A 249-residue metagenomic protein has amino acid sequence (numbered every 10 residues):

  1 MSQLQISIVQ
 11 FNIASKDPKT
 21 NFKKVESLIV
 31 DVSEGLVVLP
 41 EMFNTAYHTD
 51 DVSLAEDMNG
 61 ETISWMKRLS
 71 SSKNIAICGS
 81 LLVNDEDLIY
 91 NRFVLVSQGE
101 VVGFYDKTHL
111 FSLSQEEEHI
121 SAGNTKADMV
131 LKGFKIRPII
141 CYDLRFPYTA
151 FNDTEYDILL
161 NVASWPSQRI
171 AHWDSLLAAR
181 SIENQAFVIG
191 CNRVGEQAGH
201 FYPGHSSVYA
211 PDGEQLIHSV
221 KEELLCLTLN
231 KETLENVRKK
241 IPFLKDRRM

Functional and structural regions predicted by a protein language model:
S2-I8: Extreme N-terminal starter segment of soluble prokaryotic enzymes
Q10-S15: Short polar catalytic/cofactor-binding loops
P18-K19, K23-Q98, P166-A186: Cys-nucleophile CN-hydrolase/nitrilase-fold catalytic domain and related Cys-dependent amidase chemistry that acts on
E61-I75, R145-L225: CN hydrolase (nitrilase-like) catalytic-core segments centered on the catalytic cysteine and neighboring Lys/Glu
G79-L81, R92-L95, A127, S206-V208 (+1 more regions): Short beta-strand scaffold segments in enzyme catalytic cores
N84-T154, R169-S175, N236-K245: Active-site catalytic loop in hydrolytic enzyme cores
